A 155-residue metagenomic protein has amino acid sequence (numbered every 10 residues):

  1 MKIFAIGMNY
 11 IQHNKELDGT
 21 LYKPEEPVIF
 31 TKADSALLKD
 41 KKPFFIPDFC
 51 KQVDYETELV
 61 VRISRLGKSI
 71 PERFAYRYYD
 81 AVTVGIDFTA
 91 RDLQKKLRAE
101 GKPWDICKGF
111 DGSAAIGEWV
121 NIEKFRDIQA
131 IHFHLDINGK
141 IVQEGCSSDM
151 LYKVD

Functional and structural regions predicted by a protein language model:
M1-G85, A90-K95: Extended, compositionally biased flexible segments
N9, H13-P24, I29, R91 (+1 more regions): Catalytic-pocket segment enriched in acidic/His residues
